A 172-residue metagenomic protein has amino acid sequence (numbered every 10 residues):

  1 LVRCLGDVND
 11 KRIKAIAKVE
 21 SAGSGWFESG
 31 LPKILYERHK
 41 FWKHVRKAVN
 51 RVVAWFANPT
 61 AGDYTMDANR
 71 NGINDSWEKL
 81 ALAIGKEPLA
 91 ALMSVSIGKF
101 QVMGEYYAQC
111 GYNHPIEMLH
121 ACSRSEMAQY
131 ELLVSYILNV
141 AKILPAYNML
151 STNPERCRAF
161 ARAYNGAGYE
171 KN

Functional and structural regions predicted by a protein language model:
V2-N172: Catalytic glycan-binding domains that act on GlcNAc-containing polysaccharides
